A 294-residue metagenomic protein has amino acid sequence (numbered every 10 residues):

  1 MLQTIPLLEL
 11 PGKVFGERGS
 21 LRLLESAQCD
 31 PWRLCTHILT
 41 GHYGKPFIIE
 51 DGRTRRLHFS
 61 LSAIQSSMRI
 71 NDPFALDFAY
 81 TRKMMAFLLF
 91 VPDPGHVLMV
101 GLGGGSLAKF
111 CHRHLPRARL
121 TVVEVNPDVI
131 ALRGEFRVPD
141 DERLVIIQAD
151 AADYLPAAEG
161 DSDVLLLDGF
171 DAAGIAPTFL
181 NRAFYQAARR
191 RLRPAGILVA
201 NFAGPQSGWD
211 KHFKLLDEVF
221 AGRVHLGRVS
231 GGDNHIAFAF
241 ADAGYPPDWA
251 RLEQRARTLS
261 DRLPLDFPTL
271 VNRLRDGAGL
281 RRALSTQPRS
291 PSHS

Functional and structural regions predicted by a protein language model:
L2-E50, R56, Q65-N71, H235-S294: SAM/dcSAM-binding transferase cores
L2-K13, G19, D51, R55 (+1 more regions): The AdoMet/dcAdoMet-binding core of the Class I SAM-like
I38-L39, I146-A149, A221: Short gly/ser/thr-rich secondary-structure transition/capping motifs
S62-S66, F170-A173, L198: A short, flexible beta-alpha/helix-coil linker loop
R117-R119, D141-R143, A195, A221-R223 (+1 more regions): A generic structural signal for alpha->beta connector loops
R182-P247: C-terminal substrate-binding/active-site "lid" region of AdoMet-derived donor-dependent transferases
